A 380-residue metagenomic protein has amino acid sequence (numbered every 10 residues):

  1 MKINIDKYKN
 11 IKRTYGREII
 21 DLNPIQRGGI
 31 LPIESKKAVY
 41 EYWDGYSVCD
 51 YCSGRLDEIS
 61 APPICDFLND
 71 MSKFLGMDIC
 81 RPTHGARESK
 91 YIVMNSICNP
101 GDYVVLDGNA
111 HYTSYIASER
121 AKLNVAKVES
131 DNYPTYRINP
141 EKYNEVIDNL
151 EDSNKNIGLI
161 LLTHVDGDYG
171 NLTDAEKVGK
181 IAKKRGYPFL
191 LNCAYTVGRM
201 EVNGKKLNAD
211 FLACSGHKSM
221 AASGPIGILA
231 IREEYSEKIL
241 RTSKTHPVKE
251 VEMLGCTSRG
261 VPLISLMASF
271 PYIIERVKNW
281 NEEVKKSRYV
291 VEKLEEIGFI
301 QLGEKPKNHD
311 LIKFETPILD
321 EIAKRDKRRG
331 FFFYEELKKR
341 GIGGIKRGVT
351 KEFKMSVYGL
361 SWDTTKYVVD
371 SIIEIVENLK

Functional and structural regions predicted by a protein language model:
M1-Y51: N-terminal glycine-rich, Lys/His-bearing helix-loop that initiates the first secondary-structure elements of many
K7-K12, K285, E292-V376: Conserved C-terminal alpha-helix-loop-beta "cap" of PLP-dependent enzymes that closes/shapes the active-site mouth
P24, S35-S96, N109: Conserved N-terminal alpha-helix of the aminotransferase class I/II PLP-enzyme fold
N99-N156: PLP-dependent aminotransferase-like
V125, F189-L190, Q301, G344: Hydrophobic beta-strand scaffold residues
Y136-C193, G198: Active-site phosphate-binding strand-loop segment of PLP-dependent enzymes
N203-H217: Conserved active-site segment immediately N-terminal to the catalytic lysine that forms the internal aldimine
G216-H309, P317: Active-site C-terminal subdomain of aminotransferase-like
